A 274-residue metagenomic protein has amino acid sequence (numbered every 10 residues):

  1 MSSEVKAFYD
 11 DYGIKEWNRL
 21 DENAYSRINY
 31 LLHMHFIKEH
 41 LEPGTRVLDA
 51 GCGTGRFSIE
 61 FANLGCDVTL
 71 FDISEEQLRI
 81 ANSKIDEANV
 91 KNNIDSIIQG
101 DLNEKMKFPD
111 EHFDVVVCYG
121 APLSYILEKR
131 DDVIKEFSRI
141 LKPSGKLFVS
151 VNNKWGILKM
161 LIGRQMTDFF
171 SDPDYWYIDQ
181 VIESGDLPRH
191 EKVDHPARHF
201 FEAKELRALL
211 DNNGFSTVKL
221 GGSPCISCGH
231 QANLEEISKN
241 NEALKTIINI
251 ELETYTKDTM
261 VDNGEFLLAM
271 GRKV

Functional and structural regions predicted by a protein language model:
M1-E42, R56, E60: Conserved class I S-adenosyl-L-methionine
G44-G53: Conserved class I S-adenosyl-L-methionine
I59-E104: Class I SAM-dependent methyltransferase SAM/SAH-binding core
M106-V115: A short acidic, Gly/Pro-enriched loop at the edge of an enzyme's catalytic core that lines a small-molecule cofactor
Y125, H190-E205: Acceptor-substrate binding/catalytic loop of class I
D131-P143: A short glycine-rich, Lys/Arg-flanked "PGG" loop and its adjoining helix->strand segment in the class I
K146-D179: Conserved class I S-adenosyl-L-methionine
A208, V218-V274: A C-terminal cap/extension of S-adenosyl-L-methionine-dependent methyltransferases that defines the acceptor-substrate
